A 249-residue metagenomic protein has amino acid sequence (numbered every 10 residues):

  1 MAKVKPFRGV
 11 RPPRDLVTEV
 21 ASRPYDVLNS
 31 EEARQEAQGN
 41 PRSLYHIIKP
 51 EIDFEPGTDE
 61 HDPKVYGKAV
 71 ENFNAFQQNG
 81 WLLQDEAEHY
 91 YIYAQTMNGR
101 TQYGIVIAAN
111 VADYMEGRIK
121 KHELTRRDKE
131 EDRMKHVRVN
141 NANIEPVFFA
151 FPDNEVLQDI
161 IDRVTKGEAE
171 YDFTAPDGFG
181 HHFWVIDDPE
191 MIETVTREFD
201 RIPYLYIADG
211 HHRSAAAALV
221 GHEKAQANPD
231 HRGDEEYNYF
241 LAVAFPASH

Functional and structural regions predicted by a protein language model:
M1-H249: A cross-family signal for N-terminal binding/gating loops and helix N-caps that shape access to the active site
